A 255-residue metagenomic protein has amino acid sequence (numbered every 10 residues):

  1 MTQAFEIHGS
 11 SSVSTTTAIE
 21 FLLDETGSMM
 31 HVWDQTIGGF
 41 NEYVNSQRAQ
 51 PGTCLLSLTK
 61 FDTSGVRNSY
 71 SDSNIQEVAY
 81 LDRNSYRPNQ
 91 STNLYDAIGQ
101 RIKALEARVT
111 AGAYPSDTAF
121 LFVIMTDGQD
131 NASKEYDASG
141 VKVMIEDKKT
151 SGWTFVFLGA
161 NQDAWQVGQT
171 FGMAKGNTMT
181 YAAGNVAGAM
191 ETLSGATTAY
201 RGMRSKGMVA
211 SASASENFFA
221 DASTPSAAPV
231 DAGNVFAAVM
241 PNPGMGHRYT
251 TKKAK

Functional and structural regions predicted by a protein language model:
M1-K255: Acidic, low-complexity intrinsically disordered regions
